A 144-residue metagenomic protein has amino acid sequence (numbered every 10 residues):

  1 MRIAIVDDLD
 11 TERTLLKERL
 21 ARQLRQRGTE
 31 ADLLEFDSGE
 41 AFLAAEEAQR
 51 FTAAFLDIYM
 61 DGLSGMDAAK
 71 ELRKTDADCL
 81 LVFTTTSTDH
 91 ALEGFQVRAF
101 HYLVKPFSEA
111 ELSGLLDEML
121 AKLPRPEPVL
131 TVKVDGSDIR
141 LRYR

Functional and structural regions predicted by a protein language model:
M1-A4: Non-catalytic signal-transmission and effector/linker regions of two-component phosphorelay proteins
V6-D7, F36-S38, A54: Conserved sequence signature across two-component system core domains
D7-L9, T86: Acidic di-acidic motifs
D10-L34, K74: Two-component/phosphorelay signaling modules centered on CheY-like receiver
E35-A41, G65: Helix N-cap/capping motif at the beta->alpha junctions
A44-A45, F51-P124: CheY-like receiver
G114-R144: Conserved binding/recognition cores within well-folded domains
